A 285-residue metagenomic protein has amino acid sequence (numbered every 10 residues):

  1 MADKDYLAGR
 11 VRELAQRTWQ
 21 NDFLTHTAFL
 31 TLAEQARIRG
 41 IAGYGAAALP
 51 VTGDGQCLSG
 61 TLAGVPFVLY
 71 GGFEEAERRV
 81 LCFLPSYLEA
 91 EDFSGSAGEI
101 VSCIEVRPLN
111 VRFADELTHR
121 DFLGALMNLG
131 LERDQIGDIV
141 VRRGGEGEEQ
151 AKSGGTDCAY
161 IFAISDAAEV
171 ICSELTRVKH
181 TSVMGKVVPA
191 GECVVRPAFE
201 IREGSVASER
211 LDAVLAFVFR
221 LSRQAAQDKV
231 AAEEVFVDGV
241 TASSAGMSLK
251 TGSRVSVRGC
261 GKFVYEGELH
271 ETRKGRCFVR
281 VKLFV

Functional and structural regions predicted by a protein language model:
M1-D212, V218, T241, R254 (+1 more regions): Ferredoxin-like alpha/beta domains used as RNA- or RNAP-binding modules
S208-G259: Basic (Lys/Arg-enriched) interaction patch that binds polyanionic ligands
